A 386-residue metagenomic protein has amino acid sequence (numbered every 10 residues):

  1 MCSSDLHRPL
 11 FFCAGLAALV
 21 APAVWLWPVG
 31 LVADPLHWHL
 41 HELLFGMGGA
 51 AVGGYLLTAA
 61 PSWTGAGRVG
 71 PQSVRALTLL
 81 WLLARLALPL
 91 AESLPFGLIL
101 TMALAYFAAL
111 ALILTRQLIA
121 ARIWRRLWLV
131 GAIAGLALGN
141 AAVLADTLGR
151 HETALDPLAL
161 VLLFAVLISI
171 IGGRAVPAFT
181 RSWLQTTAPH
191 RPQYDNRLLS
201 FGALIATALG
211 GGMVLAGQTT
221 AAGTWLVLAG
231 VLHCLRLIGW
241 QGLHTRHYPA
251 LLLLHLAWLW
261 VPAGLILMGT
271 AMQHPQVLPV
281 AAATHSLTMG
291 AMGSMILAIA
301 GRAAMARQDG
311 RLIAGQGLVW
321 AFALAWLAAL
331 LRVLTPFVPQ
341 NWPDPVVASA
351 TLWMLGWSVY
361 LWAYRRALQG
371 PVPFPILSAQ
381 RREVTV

Functional and structural regions predicted by a protein language model:
M1-S3: Short, small-residue-biased leader/transition segments that mark boundaries at the very start of proteins
P9-V29, L40-W63, V69-P89, L98-Q117 (+8 more regions): Hydrophobic cores of alpha-helical transmembrane segments in multi-pass integral membrane proteins
L148-A154: Alpha-helical transmembrane segments and their interfaces in multipass membrane proteins
R174, T180-D195: Flexible interhelical linker loops that connect adjacent transmembrane helices in multi-pass membrane transporters
Q185-H190, G317, G370-V386: Short, highly charged, low-complexity non-transmembrane loops/tails of multi-pass membrane proteins
P192-I205, R381-V386: Cytosolic juxtamembrane regulatory segments of multi-pass membrane proteins
